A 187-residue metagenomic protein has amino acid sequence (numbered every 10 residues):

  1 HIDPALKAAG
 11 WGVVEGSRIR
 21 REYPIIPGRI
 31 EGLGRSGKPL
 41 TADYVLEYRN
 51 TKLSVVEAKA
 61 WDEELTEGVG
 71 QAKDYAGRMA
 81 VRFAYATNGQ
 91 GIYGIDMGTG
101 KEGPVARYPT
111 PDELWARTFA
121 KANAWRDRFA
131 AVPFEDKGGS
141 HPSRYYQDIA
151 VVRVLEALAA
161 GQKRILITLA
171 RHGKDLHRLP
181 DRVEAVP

Functional and structural regions predicted by a protein language model:
D3-S54, A58-P187: ATP-dependent helicase/translocase motor core
